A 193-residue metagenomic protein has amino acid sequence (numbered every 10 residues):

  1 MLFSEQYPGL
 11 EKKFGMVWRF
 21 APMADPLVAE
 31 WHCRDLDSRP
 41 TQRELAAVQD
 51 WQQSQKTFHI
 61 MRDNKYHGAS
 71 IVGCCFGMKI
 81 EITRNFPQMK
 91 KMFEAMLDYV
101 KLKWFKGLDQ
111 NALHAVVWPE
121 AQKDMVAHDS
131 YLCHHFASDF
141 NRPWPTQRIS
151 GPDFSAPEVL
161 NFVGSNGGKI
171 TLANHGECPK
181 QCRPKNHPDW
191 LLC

Functional and structural regions predicted by a protein language model:
M1-W31, R39: Active-site-proximal specificity loops/subdomain of glycosyltransferases
E11, S38-V72: Conserved donor-nucleotide/metal-binding helix-loop-beta segment in metal-dependent transferases, i.e., the alpha-helix
M16, F20, L45, K106-N111: Conserved glycosyltransferase catalytic-site signature
D25-A29, Q53-T57, R84: Secondary-structure boundary elements
E30, D50, A115-V116: Alpha-helical recognition domains of nuclear gene-regulatory proteins
E30, Q42, K103-G107: Intrinsic disorder
R34: Catalytic metal- and UDP-sugar-binding loop of GT-A-like glycosyltransferases, i.e., residues flanking the conserved
T57-C193: Catalytic core and acceptor-binding pocket of nucleotide-sugar-dependent glycosyltransferases
